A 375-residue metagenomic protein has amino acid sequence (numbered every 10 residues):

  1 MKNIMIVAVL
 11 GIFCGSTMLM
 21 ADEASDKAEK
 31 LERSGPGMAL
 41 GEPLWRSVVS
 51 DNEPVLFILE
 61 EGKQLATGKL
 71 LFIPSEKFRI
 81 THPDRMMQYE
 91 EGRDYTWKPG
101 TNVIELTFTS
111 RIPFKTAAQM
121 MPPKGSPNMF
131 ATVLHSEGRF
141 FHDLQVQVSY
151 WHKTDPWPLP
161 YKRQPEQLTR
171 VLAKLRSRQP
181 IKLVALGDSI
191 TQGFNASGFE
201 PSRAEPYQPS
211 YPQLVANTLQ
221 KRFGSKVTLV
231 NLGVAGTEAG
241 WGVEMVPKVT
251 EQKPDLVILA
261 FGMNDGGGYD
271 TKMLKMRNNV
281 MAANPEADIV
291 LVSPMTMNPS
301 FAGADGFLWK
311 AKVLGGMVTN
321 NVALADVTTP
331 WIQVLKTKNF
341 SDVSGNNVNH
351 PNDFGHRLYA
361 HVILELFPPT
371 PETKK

Functional and structural regions predicted by a protein language model:
M1-I4: Positively charged n-region of N-terminal signal peptides that target proteins for export
V7-S16: Bacterial N-terminal signal peptides
D22-T101, E105-M120, S126-P158: Extended beta-strand solenoid/passenger and fiber regions
T154-L232, E244-K253: Serine-esterase "nucleophile elbow" of acetyl-processing enzymes
S189-G193, V234-G240, G262-G268, M295-S300 (+2 more regions): Solvent-exposed loop/turn segments at secondary-structure junctions within structured extracellular/periplasmic domains
V249, K253-L259, P285: Proline-aspartate-enriched helix->loop->beta-strand connector
A260-N264, N279-K310: Active-site segments of SGNH/GDSL-like serine hydrolases that catalyze O-acetyl group transfer/hydrolysis on lipids
T296-K375: Catalytic His-Asp segment of secreted/periplasmic serine-dependent ester chemistry enzymes
